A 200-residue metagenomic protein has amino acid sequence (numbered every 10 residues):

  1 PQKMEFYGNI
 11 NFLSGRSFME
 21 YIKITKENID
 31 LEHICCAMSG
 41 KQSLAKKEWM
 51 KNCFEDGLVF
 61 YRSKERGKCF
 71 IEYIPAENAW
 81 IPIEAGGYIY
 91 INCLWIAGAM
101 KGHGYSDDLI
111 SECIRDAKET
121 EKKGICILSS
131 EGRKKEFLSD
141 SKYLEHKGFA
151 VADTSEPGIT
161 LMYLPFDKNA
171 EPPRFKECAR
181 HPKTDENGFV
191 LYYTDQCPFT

Functional and structural regions predicted by a protein language model:
F12-R66: Short amphipathic alpha-helix that is part of the acyltransferase structural core
R62, R66-N78, Y90, W95: Conserved beta-strand in the GNAT
N78-I91, K101: A conserved beta-turn-beta hairpin within the catalytic core of GNAT-like acetyltransferases that forms part
I96, G102-A117: Conserved acetyl-CoA-binding loop-helix of GNAT-fold acetyltransferases
A117-R133: Conserved GNAT acetyl-CoA-binding A-motif
L128, E145-M162: Conserved catalytic-core motifs of GNAT/GCN5-like acyltransferases
E156-R180: C-terminal "cap" of GNAT-fold acetyltransferases
A179-F199: Local sequence-structure signature of Cys/Sec-based thiol-disulfide redox active-site neighborhoods
